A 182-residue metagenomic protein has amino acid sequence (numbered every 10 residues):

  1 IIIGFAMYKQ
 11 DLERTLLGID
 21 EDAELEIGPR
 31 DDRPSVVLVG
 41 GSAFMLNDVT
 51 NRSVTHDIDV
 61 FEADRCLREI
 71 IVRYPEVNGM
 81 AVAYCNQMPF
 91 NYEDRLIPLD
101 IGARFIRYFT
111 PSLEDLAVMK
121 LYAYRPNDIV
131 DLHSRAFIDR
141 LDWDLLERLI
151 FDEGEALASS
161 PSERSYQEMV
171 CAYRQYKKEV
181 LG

Functional and structural regions predicted by a protein language model:
I1-G182: Compositionally biased terminal segments of proteins
